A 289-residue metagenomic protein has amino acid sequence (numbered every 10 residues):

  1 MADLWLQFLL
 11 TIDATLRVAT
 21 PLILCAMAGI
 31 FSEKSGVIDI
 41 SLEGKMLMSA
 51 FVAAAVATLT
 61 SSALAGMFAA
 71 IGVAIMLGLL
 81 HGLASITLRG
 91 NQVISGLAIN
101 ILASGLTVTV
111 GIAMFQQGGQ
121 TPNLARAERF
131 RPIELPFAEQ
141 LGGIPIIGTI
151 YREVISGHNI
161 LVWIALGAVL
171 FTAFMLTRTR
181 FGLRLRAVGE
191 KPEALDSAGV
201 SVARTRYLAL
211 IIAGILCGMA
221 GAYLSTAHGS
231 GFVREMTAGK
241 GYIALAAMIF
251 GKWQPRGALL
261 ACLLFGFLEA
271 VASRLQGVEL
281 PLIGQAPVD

Functional and structural regions predicted by a protein language model:
M1-T11, Q140, I146-T149: Short, strongly hydrophobic alpha-helical membrane anchors
L10-V93, L97, I249-W253: Single transmembrane alpha-helix segments in multi-pass membrane proteins
C25-A26, A50-A54, S104-V108, V162-F174 (+3 more regions): Hydrophobic core segments of alpha-helical transmembrane domains in multi-pass membrane transport and ion-translocation
F31, A55, L59, L79 (+7 more regions): Membrane-interface helix caps of multi-pass small-molecule transporters
K34-I38, L77-L141, R178-R180, A238-G239 (+1 more regions): Short loop segments and helix-boundary regions at transmembrane helix junctions of multi-pass inner-membrane proteins
S104-T177, E279-D289: Transmembrane helix-bundle core of multi-pass membrane transporters and related energy-transducing complexes
E153-F232, P255-R256, L260: Helix-loop-helix "hairpin" substructures at the membrane interface of multi-pass membrane proteins
A227-D289: Transmembrane alpha-helical segments in multi-pass inner-membrane proteins
